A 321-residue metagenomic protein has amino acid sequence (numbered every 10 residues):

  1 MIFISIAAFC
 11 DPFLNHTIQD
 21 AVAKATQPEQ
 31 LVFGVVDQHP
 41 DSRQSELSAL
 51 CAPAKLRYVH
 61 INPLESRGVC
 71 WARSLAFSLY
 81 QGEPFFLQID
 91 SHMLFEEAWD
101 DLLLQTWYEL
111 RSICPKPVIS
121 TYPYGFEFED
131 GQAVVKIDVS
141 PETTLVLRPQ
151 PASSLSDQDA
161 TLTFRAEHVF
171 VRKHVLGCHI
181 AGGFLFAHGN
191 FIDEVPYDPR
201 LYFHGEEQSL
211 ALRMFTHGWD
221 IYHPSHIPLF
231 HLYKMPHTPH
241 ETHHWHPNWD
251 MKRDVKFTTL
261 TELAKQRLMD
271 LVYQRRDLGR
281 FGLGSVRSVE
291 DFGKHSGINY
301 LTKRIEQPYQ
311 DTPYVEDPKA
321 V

Functional and structural regions predicted by a protein language model:
M1-T302, D311-Y314: Catalytic cores of eukaryotic secretory-pathway lumenal/extracellular enzymes that build and remodel glycoconjugates
P308-V321: C-terminal non-catalytic accessory extensions
